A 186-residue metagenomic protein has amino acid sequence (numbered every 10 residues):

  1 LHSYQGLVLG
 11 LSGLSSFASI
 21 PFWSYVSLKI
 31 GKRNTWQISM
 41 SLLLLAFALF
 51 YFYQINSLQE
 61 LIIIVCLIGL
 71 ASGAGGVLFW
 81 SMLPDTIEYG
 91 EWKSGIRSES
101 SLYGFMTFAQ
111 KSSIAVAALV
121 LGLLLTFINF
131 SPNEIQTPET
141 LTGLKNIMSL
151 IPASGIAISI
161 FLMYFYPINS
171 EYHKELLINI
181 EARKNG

Functional and structural regions predicted by a protein language model:
L1-G186: Membrane-embedded alpha-helical bundles of multi-pass transporters/translocases, especially carrier/permease families
